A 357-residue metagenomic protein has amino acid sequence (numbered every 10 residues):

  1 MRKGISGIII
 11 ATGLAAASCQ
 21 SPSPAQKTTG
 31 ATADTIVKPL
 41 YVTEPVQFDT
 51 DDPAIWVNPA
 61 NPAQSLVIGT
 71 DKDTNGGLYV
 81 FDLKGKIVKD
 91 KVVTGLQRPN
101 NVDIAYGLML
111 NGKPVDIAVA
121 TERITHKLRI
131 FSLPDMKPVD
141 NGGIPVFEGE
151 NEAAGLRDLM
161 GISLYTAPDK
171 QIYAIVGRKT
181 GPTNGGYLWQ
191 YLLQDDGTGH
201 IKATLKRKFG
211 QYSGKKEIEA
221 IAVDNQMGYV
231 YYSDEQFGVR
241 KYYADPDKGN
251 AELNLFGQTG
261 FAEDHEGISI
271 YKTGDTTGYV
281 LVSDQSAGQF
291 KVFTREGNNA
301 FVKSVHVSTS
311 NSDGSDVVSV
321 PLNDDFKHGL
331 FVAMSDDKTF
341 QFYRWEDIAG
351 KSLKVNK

Functional and structural regions predicted by a protein language model:
A15-S18: C-terminal motif of bacterial Sec signal peptides marking the signal peptidase cleavage site
Y41-G76: Beta-strand-rich domains and repeat architectures in extracellular enzymes and scaffolds, especially beta-propellers
D49-P62, N101-K113, D158-K170, E219-Q226 (+2 more regions): Structural signature of eukaryotic scaffold interfaces centered on beta-propeller domains
A60, M109, F131-D140, Y191-I201 (+4 more regions): Short loop/turn segments immediately following beta-strands, especially the blade-tip and inter-blade linker loops
K84-H126: Blade-loop segments of beta-propeller domains
H126-K127, F131-K170, G177: Asp-box/WD-like beta-propeller blade repeats and closely related beta-sheet repeat scaffolds
F256-E266, N299-L322: Conserved blade-ending motifs and adjacent loop-strand segments that build the rim/top face of beta-propeller domains
G260-A300: Loop/turn-rich, solvent-exposed surfaces of beta-rich toroidal or solenoidal domains
